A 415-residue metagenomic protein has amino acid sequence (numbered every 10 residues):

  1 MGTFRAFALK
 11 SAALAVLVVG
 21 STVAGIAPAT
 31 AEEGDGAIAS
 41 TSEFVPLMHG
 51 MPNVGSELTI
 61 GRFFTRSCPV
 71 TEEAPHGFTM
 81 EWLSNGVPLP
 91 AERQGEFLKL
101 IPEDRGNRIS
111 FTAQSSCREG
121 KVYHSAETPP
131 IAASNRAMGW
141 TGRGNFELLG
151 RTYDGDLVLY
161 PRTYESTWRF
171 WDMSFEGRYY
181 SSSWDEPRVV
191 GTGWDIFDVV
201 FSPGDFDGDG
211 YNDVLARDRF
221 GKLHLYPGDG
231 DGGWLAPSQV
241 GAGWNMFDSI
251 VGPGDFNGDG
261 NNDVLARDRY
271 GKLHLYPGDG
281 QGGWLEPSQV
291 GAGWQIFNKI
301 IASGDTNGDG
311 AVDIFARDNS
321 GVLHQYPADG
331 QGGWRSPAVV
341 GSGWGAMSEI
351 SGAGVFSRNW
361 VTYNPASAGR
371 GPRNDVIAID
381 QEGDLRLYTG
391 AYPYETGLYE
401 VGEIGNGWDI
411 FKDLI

Functional and structural regions predicted by a protein language model:
M1-K10: Bacterial Sec-dependent N-terminal signal peptides
L9-G25, A31-A137: Ser/Thr/Pro/Gly-rich low-complexity disordered regions
N135-I415: Trp/Gly-enriched beta-strand/coil motifs that build multi-repeat beta-propeller-like domains and related W-rich binding
